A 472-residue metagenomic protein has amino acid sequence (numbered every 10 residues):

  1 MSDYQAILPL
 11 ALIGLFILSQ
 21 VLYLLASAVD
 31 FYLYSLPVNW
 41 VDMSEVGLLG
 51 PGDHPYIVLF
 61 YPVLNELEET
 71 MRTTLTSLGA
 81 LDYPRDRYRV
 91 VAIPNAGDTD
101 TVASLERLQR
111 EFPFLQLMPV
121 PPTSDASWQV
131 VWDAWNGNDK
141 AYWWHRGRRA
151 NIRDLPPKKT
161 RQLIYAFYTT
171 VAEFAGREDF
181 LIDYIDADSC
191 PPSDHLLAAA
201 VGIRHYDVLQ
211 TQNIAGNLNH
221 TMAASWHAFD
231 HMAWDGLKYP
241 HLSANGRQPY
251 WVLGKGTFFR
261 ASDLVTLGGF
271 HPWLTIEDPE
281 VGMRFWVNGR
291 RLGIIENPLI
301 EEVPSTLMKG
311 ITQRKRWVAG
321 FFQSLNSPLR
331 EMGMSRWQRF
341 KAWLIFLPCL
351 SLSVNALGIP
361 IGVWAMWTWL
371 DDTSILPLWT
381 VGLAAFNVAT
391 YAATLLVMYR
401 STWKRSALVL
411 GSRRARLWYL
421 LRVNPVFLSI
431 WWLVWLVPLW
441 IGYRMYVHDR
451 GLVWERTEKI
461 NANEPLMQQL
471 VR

Functional and structural regions predicted by a protein language model:
M1-T76: N-proximal low-complexity "stem/linker" segments adjacent to membrane-targeting elements
L25-Y56, R330-A342, D371-R472: Juxtamembrane C-terminal module of membrane proteins
Y56-V58, R89, E280: Cell-envelope/extracellular polymer assembly enzymes that use nucleotide-activated donors
L75-R87, E111: Short, acidic, metal-binding catalytic loop of nucleotide-sugar glycosyltransferases
P94-R110, P121-Q129: A conserved acidic beta->alpha catalytic loop
M118-P119, A126-G176, S193-L274, I311 (+1 more regions): Long helical/loop segments within the catalytic core of UDP-sugar-dependent glycosyltransferases, especially the large
A175-C190: Short beta-strand-to-loop acidic/aromatic patch adjacent to the donor-nucleotide binding site
M283-I300: Catalytic donor-sugar/metal-binding loop of nucleotide-sugar-dependent glycosyltransferases
